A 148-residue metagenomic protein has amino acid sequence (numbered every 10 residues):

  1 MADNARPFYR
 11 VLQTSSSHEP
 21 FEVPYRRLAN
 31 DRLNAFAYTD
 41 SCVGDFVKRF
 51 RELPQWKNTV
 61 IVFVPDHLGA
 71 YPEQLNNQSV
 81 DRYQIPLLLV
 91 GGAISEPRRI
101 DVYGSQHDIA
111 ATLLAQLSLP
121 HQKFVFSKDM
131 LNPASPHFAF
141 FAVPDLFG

Functional and structural regions predicted by a protein language model:
M1-G148: Solvent-exposed soluble domains appended to multi-pass membrane proteins
